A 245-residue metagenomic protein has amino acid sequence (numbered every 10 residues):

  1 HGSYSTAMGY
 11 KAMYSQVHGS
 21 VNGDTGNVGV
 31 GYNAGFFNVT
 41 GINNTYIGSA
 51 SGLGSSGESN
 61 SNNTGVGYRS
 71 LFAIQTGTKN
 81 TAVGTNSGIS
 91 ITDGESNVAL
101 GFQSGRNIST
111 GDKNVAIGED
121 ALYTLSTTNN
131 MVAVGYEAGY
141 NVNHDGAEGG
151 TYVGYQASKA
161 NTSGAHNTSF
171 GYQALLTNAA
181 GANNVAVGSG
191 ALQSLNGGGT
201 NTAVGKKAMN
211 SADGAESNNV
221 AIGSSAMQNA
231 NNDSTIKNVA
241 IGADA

Functional and structural regions predicted by a protein language model:
H1-A245: Glycine- and small/polar-enriched repetitive beta-structure motifs of secreted/surface proteins
